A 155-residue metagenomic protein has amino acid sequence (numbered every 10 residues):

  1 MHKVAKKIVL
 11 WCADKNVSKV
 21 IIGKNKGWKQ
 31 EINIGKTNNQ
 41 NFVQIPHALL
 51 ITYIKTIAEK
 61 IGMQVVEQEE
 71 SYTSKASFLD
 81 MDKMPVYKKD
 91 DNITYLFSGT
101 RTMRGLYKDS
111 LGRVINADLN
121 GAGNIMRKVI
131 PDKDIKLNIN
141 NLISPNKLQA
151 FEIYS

Functional and structural regions predicted by a protein language model:
M1-I51, L137-S155: Substrate-contacting helices/loops that form the catalytic groove of nucleic-acid and nucleotide-polymer processing
N41, A48-S155: Positively charged, low-complexity nucleic-acid-binding target-recognition regions
